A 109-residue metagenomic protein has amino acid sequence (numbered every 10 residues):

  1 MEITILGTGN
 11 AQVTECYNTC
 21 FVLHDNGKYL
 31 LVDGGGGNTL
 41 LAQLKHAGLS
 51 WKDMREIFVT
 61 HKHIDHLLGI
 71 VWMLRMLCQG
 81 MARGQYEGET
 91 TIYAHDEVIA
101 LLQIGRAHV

Functional and structural regions predicted by a protein language model:
M1-A47: Conserved beta-strand hairpin/beta-sheet module of binuclear metal-dependent hydrolase folds, prominently
N38-T90: Active-site metal-binding motif and surrounding structural segment of the metallo-beta-lactamase
A94-H95: Replace "coordinates the UDP/GDP/TDP-sugar" with "coordinates nucleotide-activated sugar donors
V98-I99: Alpha-helix capping/helix-boundary segments
Q103-G105: Long, leucine- and charge-enriched amphipathic alpha-helices that form heptad-repeat coiled-coil/leucine-zipper-like
A107-V109: Conserved small/polar residues in nucleotide/adenosyl-binding loops
